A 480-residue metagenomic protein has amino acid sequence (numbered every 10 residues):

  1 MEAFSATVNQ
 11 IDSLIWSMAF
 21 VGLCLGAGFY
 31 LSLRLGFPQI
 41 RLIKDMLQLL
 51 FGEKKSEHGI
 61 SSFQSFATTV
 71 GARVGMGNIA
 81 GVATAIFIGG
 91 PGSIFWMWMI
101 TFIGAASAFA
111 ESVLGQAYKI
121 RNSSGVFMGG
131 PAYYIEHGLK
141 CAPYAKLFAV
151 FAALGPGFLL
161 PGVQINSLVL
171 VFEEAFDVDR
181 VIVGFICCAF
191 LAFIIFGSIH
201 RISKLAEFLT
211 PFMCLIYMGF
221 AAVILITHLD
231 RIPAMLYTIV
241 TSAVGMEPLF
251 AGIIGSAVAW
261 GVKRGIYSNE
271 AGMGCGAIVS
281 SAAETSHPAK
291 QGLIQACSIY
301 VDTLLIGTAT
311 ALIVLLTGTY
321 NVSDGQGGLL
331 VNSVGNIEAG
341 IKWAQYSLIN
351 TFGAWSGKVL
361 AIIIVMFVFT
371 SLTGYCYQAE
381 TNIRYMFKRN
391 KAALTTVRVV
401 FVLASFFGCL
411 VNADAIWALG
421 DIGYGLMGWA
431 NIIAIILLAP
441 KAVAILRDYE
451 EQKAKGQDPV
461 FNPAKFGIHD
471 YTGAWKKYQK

Functional and structural regions predicted by a protein language model:
M1-M76, I86-S93, G104, I436-K480: N-terminal alpha-helical transmembrane segments of multi-pass membrane transport and channel/translocase proteins
F4, L35-Q39, N78-V82, P91 (+7 more regions): Transmembrane helix-loop junctions in multi-pass membrane proteins
G22-G26, Y144-A153, E174-I199, I216 (+3 more regions): Transmembrane alpha-helical segments of multi-pass small-molecule transport proteins
L23-Y30, R34-L47, N166-F172, D179-H228 (+2 more regions): Membrane-interface loop-to-helix entry segments
A27-S32, I100-G125, P131-I195, I363-L372: Helix-loop-helix module between adjacent transmembrane segments
S32, A110-Y118, A222-T238, M246 (+2 more regions): Extracellular/periplasmic helix-exit of transmembrane alpha-helices
F37-S62, T84-I86, G90-I94, W98 (+4 more regions): Flexible loop linkers connecting adjacent transmembrane helices in multi-pass alpha-helical membrane transporters
S56-I88, L114-A132, E136, P143 (+2 more regions): Alpha-helical membrane segments and immediately flanking helix-loop junctions that form or couple to the substrate/ion
